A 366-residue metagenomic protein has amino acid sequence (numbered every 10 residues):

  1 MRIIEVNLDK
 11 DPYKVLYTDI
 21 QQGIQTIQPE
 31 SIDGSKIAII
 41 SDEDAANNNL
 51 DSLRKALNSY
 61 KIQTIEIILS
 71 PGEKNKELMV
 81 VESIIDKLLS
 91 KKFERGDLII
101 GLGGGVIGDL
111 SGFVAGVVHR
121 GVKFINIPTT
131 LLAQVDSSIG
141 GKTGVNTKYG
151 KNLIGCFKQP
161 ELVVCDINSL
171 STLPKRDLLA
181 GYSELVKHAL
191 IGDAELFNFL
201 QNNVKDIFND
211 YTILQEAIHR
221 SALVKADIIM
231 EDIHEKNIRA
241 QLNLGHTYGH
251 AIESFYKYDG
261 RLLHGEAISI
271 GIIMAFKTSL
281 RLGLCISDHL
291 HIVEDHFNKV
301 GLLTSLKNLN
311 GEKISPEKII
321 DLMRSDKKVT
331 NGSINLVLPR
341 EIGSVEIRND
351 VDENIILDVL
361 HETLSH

Functional and structural regions predicted by a protein language model:
M1-D97: ATP/NTP phosphate-donor binding region
R2, L185, L284-H366: C-terminal charged capping/lid subdomain of soluble metabolic enzymes
N7, K92-E94, V117-V118, N146-T147 (+3 more regions): Solvent-exposed alpha-helices and their adjacent loops that cap or buttress functional pockets in soluble metabolic
K14-L16, F113-D206: A glycine/threonine-rich phosphate-anchoring loop and its flanking beta-alpha core in nucleotide/phosphate-binding
I85-L102, S111-N126: Non-catalytic interfacial helical region
V106-F113, Q134, A251: Short glycine/serine/threonine-rich phosphate/pyrophosphate-binding segments that cradle anionic phosphate groups
N198, N202-E317: Active-site segments that bind and position negatively charged phosphate/pyrophosphate groups
